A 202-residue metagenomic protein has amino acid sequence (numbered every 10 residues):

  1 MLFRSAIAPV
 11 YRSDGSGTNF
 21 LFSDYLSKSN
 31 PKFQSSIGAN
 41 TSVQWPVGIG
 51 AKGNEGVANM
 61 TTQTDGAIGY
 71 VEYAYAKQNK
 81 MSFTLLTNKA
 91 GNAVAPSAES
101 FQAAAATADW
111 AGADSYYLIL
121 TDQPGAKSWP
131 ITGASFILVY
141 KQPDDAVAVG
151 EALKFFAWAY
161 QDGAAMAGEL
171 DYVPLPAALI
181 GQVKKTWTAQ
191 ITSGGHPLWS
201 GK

Functional and structural regions predicted by a protein language model:
M1-K202: Flexible loop/hinge segments at secondary-structure junctions
